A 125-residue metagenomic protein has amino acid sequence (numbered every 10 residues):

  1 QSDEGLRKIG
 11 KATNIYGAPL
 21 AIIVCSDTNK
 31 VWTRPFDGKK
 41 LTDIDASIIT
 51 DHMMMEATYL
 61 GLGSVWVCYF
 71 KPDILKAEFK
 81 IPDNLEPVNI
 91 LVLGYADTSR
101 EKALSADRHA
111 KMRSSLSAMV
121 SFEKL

Functional and structural regions predicted by a protein language model:
Q1-I49: Glycine/small-residue-rich phosphate/adenosyl-binding loop
A12, G17-A18, K80-L104: A glycine-rich helix N-cap at a beta->alpha junction
I22, D37-E78: Small-aliphatic-rich amphipathic alpha-helix that forms the alpha element of a beta-alpha
S26, Y69, Y95: Short secondary-structure boundary segments
W32, I74-K76, T98-K102: Short active-site-adjacent structural elements
A57, F79, D83, Y95 (+1 more regions): Short, well-ordered alpha-helical segments in soluble proteins
I90-L125: C-terminal helix-cap and adjacent tail motif
